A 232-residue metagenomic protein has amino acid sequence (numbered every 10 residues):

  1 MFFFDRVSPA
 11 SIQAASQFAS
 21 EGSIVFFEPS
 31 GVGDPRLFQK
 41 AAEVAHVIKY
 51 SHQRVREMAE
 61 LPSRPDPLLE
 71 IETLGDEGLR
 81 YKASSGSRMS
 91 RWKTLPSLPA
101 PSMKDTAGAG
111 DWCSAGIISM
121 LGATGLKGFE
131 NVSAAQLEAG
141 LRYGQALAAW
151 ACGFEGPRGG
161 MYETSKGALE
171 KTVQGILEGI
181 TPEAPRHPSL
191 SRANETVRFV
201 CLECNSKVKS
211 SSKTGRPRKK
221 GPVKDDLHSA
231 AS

Functional and structural regions predicted by a protein language model:
M1-P96, G122-L137, L141, F154-S232: Ribokinase/PfkB-type carbohydrate-kinase core domain
S97-I118, G140-L141: Short glycine/threonine-rich catalytic loop with a Thr-x-Gly-x-Asp
